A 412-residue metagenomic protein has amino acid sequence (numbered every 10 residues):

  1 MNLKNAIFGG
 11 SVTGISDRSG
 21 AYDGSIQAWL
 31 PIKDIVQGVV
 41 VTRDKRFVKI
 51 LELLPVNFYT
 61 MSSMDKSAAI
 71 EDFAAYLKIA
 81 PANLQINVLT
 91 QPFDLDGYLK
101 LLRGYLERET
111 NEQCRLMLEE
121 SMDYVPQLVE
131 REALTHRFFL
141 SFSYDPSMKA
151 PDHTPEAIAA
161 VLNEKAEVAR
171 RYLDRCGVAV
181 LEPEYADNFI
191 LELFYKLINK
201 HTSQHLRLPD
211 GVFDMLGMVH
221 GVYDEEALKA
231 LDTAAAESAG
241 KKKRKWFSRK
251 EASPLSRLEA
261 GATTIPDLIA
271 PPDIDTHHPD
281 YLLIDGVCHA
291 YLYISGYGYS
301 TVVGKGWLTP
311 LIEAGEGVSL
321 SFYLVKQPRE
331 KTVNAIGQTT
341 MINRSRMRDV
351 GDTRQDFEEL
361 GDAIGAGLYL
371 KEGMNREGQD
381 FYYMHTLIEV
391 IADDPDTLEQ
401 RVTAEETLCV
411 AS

Functional and structural regions predicted by a protein language model:
N2-S412: Extended, folded cores of ATP/NTP-driven motor/assembly subunits in large transport and secretion machines
